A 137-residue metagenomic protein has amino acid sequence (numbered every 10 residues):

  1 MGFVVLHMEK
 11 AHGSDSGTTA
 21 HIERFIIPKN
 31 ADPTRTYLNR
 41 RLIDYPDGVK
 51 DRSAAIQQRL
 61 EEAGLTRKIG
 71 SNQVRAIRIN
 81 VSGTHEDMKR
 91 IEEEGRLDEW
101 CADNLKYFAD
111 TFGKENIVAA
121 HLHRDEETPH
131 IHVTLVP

Functional and structural regions predicted by a protein language model:
M1-P137: N-terminal nicking endonuclease/strand-transfer module with a His-rich metal-binding environment and a catalytic Tyr
